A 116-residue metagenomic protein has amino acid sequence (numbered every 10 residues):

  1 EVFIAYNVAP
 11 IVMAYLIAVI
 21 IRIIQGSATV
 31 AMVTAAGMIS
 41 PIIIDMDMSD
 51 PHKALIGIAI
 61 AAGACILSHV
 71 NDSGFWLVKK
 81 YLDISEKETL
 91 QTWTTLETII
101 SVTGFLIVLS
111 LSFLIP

Functional and structural regions predicted by a protein language model:
V2-Y6, A35, I39, V78-S85 (+1 more regions): Hydrophobic alpha-helical segments of integral membrane proteins, encompassing both true transmembrane helices
F3-M46, A61, C65: Hydrophobic alpha-helical transmembrane segments of multi-pass integral membrane proteins, predominantly secondary
A9, S49-H52, S85: Helix N-cap / loop-to-helix initiation motif
I11-L16, G57, L90, T98: Hydrophobic alpha-helical transmembrane segments
I44-A54, S110-P116: Helix-coil boundary and interhelical linker segments in multi-pass alpha-helical membrane proteins
A62-P116: Juxtamembrane and boundary regions of transmembrane helices in multi-pass small-molecule transporters and channels
